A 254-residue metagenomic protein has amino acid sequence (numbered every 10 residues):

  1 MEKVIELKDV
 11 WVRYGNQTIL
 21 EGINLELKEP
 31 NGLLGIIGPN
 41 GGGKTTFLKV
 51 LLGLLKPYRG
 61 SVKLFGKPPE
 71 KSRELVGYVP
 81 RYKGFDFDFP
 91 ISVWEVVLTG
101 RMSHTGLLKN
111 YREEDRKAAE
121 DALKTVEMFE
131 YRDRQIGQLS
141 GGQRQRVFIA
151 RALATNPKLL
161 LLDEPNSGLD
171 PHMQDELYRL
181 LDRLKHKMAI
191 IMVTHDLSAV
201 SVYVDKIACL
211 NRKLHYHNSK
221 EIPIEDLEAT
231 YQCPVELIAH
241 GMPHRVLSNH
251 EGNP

Functional and structural regions predicted by a protein language model:
M1-P30, D86, L108: A short, flexible loop at the N-terminus of ABC-type nucleotide-binding domains that lies
L52: Helix-to-loop junction immediately C-terminal to a conserved catalytic motif
G60-S72: Conserved ABC transporter NBD signature motif
L98, E113-Y131: Conserved ABC ATPase "signature" region
Y111, Q135-L139, Q143: Conserved ABC ATPase signature
L160-E164: Catalytic Walker B motif of ABC-type/P-loop ATPase nucleotide-binding domains
I222-P254: ABC ATPase nucleotide-binding domains
